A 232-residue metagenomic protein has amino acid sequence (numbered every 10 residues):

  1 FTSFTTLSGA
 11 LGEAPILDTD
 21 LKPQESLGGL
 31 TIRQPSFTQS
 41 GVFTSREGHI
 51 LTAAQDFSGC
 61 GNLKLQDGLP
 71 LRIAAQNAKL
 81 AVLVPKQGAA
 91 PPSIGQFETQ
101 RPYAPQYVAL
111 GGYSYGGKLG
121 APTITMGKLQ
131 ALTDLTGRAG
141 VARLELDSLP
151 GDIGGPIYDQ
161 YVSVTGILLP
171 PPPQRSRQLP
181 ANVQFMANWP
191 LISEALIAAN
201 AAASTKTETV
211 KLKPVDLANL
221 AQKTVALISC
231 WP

Functional and structural regions predicted by a protein language model:
F1-G29, Q87-S93, V164-P232: C-terminal cap/linker of serine protease catalytic domains
F4, E47, A54, P105-V108 (+7 more regions): Extracytoplasmic/secreted envelope proteins and their assembly/folding machinery, especially bacterial periplasmic
G29-P35: Short acidic/polar N-terminal linker immediately downstream of export determinants
F37-S40, S45-A89: Catalytic-histidine neighborhood of serine endopeptidases, predominantly the chymotrypsin-like S1/PA family
G41, G48, T52, L83 (+7 more regions): Terminal peptide-recognition signature
S45, F57-S58, R101-Y103, G151 (+1 more regions): Short, well-ordered loop/turn sites that connect or cap secondary structure elements
E47, T52-G61, G112, G116-K118 (+6 more regions): Sec/Tat-exported extracytoplasmic proteins
P92-I153, L168-P180: Flexible, gly/ser-rich surface segments that form the specificity/activation loops bordering the active-site cleft
